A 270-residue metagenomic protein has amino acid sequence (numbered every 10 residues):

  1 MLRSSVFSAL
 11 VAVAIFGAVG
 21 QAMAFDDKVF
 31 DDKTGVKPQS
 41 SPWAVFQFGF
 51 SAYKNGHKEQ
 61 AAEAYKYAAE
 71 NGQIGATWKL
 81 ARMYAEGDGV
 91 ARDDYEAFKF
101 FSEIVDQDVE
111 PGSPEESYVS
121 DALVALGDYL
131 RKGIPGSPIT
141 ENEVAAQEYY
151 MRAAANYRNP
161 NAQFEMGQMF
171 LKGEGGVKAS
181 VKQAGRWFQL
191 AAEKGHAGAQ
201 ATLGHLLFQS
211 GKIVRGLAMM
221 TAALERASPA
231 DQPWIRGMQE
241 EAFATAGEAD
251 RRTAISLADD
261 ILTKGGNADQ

Functional and structural regions predicted by a protein language model:
Q21-E59, E63, T77: N-terminal leader/linker segments that initiate helical-solenoid repeat arrays
V29, K33, A227-Q270: Terminal, low-structured helical/coil segments at or just beyond the last alpha-helical repeat
P38-S41, V45, A52, G56 (+10 more regions): Short helix-capping/linker turns of helical repeat alpha-solenoids
V45-A52, K79-E86, I104, L123-I134 (+4 more regions): Hydrophobic face of amphipathic alpha-helices that form TPR/SEL1-like repeat modules and related alpha-solenoid
Y95-Q107, F208-D231, S256-T263: TPR/TPR-like (Sel1-like) alpha-helical repeat modules
S113-D128, H205-F208, A230-R251: TPR/TPR-like alpha-solenoid helical repeat scaffolds
